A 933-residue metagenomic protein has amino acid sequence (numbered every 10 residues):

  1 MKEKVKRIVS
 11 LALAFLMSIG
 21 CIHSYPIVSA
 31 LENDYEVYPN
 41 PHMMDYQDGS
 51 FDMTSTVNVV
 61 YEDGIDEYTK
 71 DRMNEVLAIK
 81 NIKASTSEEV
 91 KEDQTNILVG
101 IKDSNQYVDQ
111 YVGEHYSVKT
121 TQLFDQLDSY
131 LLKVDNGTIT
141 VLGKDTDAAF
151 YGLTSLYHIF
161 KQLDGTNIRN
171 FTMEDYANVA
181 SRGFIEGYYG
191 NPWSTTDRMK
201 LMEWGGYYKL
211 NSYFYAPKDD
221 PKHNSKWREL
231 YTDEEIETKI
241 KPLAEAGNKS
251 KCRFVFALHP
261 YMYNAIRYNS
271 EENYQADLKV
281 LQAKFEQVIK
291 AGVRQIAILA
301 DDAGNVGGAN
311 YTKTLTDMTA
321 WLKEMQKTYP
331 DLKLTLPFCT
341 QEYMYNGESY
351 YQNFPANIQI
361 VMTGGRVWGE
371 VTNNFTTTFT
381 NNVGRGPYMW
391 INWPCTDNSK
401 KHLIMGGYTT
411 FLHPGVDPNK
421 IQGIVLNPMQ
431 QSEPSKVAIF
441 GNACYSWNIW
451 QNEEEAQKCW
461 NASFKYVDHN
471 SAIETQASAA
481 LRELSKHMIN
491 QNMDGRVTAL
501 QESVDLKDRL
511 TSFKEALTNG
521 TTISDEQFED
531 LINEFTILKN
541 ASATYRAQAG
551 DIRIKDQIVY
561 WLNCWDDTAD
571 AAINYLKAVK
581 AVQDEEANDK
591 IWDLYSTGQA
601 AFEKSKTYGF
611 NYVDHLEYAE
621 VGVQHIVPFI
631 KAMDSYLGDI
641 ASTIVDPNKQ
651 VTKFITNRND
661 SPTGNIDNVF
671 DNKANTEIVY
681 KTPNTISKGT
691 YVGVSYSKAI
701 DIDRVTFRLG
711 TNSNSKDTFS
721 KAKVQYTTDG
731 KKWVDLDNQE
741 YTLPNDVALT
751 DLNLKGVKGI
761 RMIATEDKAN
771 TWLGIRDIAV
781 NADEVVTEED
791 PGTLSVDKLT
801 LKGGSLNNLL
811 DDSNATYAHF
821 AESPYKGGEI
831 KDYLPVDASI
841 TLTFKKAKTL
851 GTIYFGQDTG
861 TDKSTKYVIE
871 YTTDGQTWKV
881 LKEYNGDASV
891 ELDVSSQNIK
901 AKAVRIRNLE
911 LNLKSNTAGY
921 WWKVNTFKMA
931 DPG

Functional and structural regions predicted by a protein language model:
K6-L16: Sec-dependent N-terminal signal peptides
I19-E32: Sec-dependent signal peptide cleavage junction
A30-N136, D164-T172: Acidic, contiguous N-terminal accessory segments
V118, L123-D277, K284, K290-R294: Feature activates predominantly on carbohydrate-active enzymes
K161, Y188, A303-N461: Catalytic-core regions of glycoside hydrolase
Q457-D646: C-terminal functional modules
I640-I702, R708-T718, N770-K846, G856-K863 (+2 more regions): Disordered, acidic Ser/Thr/Pro-rich linker "stalks" and the adjacent N-terminal cap of the next globular domain
K716-I778, T861-F927, D931: Trp- and acidic/polar-enriched beta-sheet ligand-binding modules for extracellular glycan and matrix recognition
